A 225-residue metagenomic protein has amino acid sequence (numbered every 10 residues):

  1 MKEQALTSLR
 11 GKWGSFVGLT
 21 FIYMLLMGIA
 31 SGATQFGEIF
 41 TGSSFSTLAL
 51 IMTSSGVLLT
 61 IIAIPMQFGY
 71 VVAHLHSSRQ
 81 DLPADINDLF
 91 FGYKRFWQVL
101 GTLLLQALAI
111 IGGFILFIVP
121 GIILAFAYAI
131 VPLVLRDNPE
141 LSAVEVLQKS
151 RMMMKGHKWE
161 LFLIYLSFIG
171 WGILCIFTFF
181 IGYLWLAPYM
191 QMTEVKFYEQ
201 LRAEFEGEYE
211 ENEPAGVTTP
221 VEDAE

Functional and structural regions predicted by a protein language model:
M1-M27, P83-G112, L124-I176, E225: Interfacial aromatic "cap" segments that immediately flank transmembrane helices in multipass membrane proteins
M27-S43, I176: Juxtamembrane "helix exit" motif at the C-terminal ends of alpha-helical transmembrane segments in multi-pass membrane
Q35, G42, S54, T219-P220: N-terminal compositionally biased, intrinsically disordered segments and leader/signal-like regions
F36-E38, L108, M152, I181-Y183 (+1 more regions): Short, low-complexity, polar/charged sequence segments that are solvent-exposed and flexible
F45-S46, M153: Short low-complexity stretches enriched in small and charged residues
S46-P83, A107-E145, G172-G207: Selective recognition of hydrophobic, aromatic-rich stretches within alpha-helical transmembrane segments of polytopic
E204-A224: Cytosolic juxtamembrane C-terminal amphipathic helix followed by a basic/polar low-complexity tail immediately after
